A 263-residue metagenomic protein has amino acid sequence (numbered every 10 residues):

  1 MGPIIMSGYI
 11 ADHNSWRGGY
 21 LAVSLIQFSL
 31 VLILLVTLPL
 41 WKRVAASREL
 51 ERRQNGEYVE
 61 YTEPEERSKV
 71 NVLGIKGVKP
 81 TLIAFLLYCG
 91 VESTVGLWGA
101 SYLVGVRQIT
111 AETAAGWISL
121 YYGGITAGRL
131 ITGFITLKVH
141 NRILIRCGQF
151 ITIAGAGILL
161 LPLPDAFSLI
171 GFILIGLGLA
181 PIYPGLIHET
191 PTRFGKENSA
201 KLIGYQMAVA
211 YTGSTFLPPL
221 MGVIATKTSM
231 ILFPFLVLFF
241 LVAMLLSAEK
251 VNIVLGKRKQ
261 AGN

Functional and structural regions predicted by a protein language model:
M1-R43: Helix-loop-helix hairpin linking two adjacent transmembrane segments in secondary transporters
I4-N14, L103-V104, I135-T136, M221-S229: Interfacial helix-cap and linker-helix signal at transmembrane-aqueous boundaries of multi-pass secondary transporters
A45-T81: Juxtamembrane intracellular "pre-TM" segments in multi-pass secondary transporters
G74-S119, G123-T126: Extracytoplasmic gate region of multi-pass secondary transporters
I143-I158: Structural signature of the two symmetry-related core transmembrane helices
G155, A166-L174: Paired small-residue
P181-F194: Intracellular juxtamembrane helix-capping segments at the cytosolic ends of symmetry-related transmembrane helices
R193-M230: A late C-terminal transmembrane helix in Major Facilitator Superfamily
